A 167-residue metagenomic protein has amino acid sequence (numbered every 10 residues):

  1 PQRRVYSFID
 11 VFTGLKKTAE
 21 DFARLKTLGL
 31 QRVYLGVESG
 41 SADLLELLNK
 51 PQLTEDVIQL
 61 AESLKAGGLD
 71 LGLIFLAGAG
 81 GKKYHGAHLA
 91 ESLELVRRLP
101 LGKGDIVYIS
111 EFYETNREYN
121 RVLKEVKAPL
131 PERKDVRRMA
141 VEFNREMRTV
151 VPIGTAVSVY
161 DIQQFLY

Functional and structural regions predicted by a protein language model:
P1, K26-T27, A66: Non-catalytic interaction surface on structured domains
P1-K16, L30-V57, G72, I106-S110: Core AdoMet radical
R4, R32, E55-E118, A140-S158: Conserved C-terminal portion of the radical SAM core fold that forms the substrate/S-adenosylmethionine-binding
F12-K17, K82, L166: Acidic-and-aromatic substrate-binding clefts and catalytic sites of carbohydrate-active enzymes
L15-L25: Distinct, well-ordered alpha-helical segments
T18-E20, H85-G86, E118-L123: Short aromatic-enriched loop/helix-cap "lid" or pocket-rim segments at secondary-structure transitions that line
L47-Q52, L123-L130: Short glycine-enriched, charge-decorated loop/helix-capping segments at active-site entrances that position
S110-E114, L130-D135, S158, Q163-L166: Class I S-adenosyl-L-methionine
